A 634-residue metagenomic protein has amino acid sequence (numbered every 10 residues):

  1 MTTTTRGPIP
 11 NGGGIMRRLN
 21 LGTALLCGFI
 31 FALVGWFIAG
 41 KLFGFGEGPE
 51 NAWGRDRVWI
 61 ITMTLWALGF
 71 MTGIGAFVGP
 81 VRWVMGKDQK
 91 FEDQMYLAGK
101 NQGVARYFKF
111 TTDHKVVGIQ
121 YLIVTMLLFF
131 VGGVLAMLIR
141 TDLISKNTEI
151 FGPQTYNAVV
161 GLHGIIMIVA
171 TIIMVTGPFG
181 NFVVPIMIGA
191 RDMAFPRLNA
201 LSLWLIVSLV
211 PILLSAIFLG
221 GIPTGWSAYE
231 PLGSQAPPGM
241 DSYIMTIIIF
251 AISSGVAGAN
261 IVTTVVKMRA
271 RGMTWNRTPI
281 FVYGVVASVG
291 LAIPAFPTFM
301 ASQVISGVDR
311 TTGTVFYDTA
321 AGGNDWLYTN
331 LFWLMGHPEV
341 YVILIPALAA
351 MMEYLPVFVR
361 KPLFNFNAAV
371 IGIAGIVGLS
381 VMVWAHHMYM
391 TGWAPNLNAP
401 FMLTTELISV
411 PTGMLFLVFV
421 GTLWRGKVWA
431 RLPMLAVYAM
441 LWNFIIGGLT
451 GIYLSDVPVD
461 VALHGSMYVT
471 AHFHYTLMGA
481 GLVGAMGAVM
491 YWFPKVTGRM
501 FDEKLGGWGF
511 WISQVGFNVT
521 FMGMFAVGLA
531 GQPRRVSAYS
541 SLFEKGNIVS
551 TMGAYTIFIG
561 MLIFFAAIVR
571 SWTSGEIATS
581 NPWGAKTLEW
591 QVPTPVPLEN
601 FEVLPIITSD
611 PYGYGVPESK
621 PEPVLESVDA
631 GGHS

Functional and structural regions predicted by a protein language model:
T2-S634: Membrane-embedded and interfacial regions of multi-pass energy-transducing membrane proteins
